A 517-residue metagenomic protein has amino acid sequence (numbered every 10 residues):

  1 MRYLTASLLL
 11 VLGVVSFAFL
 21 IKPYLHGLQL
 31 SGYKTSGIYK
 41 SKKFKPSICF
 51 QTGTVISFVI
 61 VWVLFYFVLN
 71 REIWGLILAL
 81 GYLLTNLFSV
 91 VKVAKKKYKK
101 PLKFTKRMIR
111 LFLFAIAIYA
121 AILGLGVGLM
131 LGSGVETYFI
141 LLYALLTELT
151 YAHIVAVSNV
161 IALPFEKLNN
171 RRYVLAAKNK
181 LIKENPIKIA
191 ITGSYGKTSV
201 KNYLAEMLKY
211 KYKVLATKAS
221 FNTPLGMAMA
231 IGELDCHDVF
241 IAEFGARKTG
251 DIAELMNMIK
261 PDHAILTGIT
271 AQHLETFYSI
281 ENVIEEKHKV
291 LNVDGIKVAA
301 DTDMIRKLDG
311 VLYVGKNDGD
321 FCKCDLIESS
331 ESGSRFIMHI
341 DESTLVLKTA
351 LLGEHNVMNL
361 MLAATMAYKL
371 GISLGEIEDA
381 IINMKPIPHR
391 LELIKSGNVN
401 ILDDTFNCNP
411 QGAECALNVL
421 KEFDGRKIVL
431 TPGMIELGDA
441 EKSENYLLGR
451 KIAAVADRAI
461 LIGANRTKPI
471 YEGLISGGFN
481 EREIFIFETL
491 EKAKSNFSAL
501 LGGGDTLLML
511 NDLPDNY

Functional and structural regions predicted by a protein language model:
M1-L163, T365-G375, D379-Y517: ATP-dependent carboxylate-amine ligase
F65, I116-S133, M229, D238 (+4 more regions): Extended acidic/charged loop-beta regions that coordinate divalent cations and stabilize anionic phosphate/carboxylate
I154-E184: Transmembrane-cytosolic junction motif
L175-N222: Walker A (P-loop) phosphate-binding motif
N185-P186, K211-Y212, H237, P261 (+4 more regions): Short, well-ordered alpha-helix to beta-strand connector turns
A190, L215-T217, V239-E243, V298-A299 (+2 more regions): Short catalytic-loop micro-motif centered on adjacent basic/acidic residues
T223, L234-K307, A350, E422 (+1 more regions): Flexible active-site lid/hinge loop adjacent to a nucleotide/diphosphate and Mg2+-phosphate binding pocket
L266-N400, G425, R450-R458, T467-F485: Acidic, Mg2+-coordinating active-site environments of NTP-dependent enzymes
